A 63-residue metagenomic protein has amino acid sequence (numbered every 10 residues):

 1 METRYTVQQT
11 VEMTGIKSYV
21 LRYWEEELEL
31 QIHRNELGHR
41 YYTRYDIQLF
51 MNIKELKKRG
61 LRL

Functional and structural regions predicted by a protein language model:
M1-R62: Basic helix-turn-helix/winged-helix DNA-binding cores and closely related short helical interaction motifs
